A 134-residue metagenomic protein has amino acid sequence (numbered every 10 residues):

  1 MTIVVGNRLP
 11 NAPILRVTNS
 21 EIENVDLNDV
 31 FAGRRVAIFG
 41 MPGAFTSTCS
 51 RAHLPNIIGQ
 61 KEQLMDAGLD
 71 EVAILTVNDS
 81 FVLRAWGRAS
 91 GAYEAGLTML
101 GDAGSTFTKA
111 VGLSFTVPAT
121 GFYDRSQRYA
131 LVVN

Functional and structural regions predicted by a protein language model:
M1-N134: Chalcogenol-based redox active-site neighborhoods
